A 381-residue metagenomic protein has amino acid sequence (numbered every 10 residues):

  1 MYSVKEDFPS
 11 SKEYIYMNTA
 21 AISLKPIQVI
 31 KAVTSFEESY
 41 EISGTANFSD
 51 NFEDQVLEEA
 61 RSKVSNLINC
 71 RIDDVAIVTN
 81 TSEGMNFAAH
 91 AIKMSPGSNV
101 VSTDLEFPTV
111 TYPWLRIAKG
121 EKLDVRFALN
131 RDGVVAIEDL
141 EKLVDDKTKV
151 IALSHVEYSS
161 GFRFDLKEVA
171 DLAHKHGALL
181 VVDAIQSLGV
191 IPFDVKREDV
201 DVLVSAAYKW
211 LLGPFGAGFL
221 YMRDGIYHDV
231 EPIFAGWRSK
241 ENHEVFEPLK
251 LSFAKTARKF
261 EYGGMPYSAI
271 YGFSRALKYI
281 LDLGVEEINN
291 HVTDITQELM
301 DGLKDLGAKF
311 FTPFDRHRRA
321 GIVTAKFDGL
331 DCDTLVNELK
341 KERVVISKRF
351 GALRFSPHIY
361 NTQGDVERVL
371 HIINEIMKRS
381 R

Functional and structural regions predicted by a protein language model:
M1-R381: Pyridoxal 5′-phosphate
